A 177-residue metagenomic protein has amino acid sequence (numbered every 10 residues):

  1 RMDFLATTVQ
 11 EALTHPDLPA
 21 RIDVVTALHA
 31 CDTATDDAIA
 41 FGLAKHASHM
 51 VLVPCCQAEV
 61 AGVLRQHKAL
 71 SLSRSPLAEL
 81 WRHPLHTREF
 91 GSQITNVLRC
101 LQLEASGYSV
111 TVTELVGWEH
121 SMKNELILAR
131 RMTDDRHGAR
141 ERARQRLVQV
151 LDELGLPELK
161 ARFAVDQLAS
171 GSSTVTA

Functional and structural regions predicted by a protein language model:
R1-A177: Class I S-adenosyl-L-methionine
